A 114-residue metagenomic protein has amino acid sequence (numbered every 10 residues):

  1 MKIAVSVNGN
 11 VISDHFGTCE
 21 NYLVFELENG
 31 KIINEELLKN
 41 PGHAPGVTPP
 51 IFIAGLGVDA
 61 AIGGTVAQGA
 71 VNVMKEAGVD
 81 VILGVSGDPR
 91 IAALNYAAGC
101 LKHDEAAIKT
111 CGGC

Functional and structural regions predicted by a protein language model:
K2-E20, V24-F25: N-terminal basic/disordered segments at the start of proteins
V7, G64-T65, V85-S86: Short secondary-structure boundary segments
V11, T48-P49, A92: Short acidic active-site motifs
V11, V24-I32, E36-P41, G69-V85: Internal alpha/beta domain cores that form substrate/cofactor-binding pockets in large enzymes and binding proteins
N21, E28, V47-G55, N72: Short polar/charged helix/loop
I33-A60: Compact, glycine-rich, soluble single-domain proteins
I62-G63, V81: Conserved SAM-binding loop
Q68-G113: C-terminal structural segments of small proteins and small subunits
